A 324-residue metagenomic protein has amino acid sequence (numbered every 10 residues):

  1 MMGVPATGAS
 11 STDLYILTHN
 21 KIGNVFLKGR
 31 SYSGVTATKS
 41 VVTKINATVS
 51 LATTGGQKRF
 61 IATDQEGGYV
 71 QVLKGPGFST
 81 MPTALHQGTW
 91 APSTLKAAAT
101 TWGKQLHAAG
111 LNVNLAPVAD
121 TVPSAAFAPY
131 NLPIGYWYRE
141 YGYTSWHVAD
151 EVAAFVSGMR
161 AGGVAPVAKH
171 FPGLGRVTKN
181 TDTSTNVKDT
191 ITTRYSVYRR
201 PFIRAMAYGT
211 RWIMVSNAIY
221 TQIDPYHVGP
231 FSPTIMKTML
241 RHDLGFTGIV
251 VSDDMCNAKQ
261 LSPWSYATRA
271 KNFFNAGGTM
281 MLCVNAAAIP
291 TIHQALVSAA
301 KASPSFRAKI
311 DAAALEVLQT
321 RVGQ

Functional and structural regions predicted by a protein language model:
M1-T63, G68-V72: N-terminal hydrophobic targeting/anchoring segments and the immediately downstream early-domain regions of hydrolases
M1-V4, G23-L27, R59-Q65, V113-P117 (+4 more regions): Hydrophobic faces of well-ordered beta-strands that scaffold small-molecule active sites in alpha/beta enzyme cores
A6-A9, R30-G34, Q65-V70, V113 (+5 more regions): Solvent-exposed loop/turn segments at secondary-structure junctions within structured extracellular/periplasmic domains
A6-T18, T94-Q105, R194-F202, W264-N272: Short, acidic/polar
I16-V35, L115, N131, M206-Y226: Short acidic, glycine-rich surface-loop motifs adjacent to enzyme active sites
T36-K44, H147-S305: Second-shell residues forming the walls of enzyme active-site clefts
V49-F78, A98-A125, V148-G173: Glycine-rich, aromatic-flanked loop segments that form ligand/cofactor-binding clefts across common enzyme folds
S298-Q324: Mid-to-C-terminal alpha-helical segments outside catalytic/metal-binding sites
